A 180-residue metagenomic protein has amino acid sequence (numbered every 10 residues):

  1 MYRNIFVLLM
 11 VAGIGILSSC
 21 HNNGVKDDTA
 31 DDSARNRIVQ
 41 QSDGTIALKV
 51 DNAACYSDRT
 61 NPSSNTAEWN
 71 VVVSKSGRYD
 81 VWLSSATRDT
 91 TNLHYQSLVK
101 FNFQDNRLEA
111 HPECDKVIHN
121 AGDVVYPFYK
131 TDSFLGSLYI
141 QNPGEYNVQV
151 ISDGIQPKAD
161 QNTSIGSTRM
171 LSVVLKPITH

Functional and structural regions predicted by a protein language model:
M1-I5: Positively charged n-region of N-terminal signal peptides that target proteins for export
L8-I16: Bacterial N-terminal signal peptides
C20-H180: Extracytoplasmic
